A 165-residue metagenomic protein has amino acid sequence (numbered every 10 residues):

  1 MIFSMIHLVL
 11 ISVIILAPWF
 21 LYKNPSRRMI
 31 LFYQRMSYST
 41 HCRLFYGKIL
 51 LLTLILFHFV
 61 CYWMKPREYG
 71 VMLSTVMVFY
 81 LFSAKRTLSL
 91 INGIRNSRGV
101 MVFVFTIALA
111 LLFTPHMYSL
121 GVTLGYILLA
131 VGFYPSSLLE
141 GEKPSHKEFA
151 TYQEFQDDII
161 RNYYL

Functional and structural regions predicted by a protein language model:
M1-H7, F57-L73, L90-I94, L111-Y126: Membrane-helix interface and helix-disruption motif detector
S4-M29: N-terminal signal-anchor/start-transfer transmembrane helix
H7-L10, N96-E148: Alpha-helical membrane-associated segments of multi-pass integral membrane proteins
F20, F79-T87, A130-E142: Transmembrane alpha-helical segments that form the membrane-embedded catalytic/substrate-channel core of multi-pass
N24-T40, Q156-D157: Cytosolic, membrane-interface loops and tails of multi-pass inner-membrane proteins
F32-R67: Membrane-helix boundary elements
A84-R98: Membrane-helix interface "capping/anchor" motifs
L139-L165: Short, highly charged, low-complexity non-transmembrane loops/tails of multi-pass membrane proteins
